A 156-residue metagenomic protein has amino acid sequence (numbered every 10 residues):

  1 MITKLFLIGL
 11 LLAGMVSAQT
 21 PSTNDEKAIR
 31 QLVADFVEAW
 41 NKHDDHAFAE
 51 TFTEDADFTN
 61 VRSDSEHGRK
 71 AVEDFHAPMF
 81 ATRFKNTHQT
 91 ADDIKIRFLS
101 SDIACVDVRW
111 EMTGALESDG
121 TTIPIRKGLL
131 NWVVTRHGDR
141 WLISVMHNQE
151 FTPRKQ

Functional and structural regions predicted by a protein language model:
K4-G14: Sec-dependent N-terminal signal peptides
A13, S17-E54, K155-Q156: Short, low-complexity N-terminal intrinsically disordered segments enriched in polar/charged residues
L32, D45-L99, R109, P124: A solvent-exposed, acidic/Ser-Thr-rich amphipathic alpha-helical stretch
L99-S100, H137: Structural motif
D102-M112: A short hydrophobic beta-strand element
M112-S118, V134: Beta-strand elements of well-folded, non-transmembrane domains
S118-P124, P153-Q156: A short acidic/glycine-rich loop-to-helix N-cap element
R126-R154: Short beta-strand edge/turn micro-motifs at domain boundaries
